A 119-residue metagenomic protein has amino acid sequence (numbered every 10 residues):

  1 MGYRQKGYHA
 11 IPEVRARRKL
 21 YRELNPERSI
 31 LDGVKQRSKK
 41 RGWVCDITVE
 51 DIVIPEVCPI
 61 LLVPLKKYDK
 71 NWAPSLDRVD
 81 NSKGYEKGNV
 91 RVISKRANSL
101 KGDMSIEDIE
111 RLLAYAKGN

Functional and structural regions predicted by a protein language model:
M1-Y68, E86-K87, R96-N119: Contiguous alpha-helical segments
N71-S75, V79-N89: Short linker/helix segments within small regulatory modules
